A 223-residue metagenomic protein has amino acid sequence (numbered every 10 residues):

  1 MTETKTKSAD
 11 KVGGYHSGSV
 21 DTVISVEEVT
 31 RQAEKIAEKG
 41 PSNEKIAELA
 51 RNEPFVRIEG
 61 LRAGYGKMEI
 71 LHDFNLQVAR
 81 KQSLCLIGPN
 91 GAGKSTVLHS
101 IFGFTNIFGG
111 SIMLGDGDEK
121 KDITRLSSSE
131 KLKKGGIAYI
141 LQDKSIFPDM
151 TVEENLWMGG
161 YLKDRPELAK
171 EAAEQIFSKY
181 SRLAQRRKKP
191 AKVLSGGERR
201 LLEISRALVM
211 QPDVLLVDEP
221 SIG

Functional and structural regions predicted by a protein language model:
G66, L84, N106, S128 (+2 more regions): ABC-type ATPase nucleotide-binding domains, specifically the catalytic core motifs of the NBD
I87-P89: The feature captures the beta-strand-to-loop junction immediately N-terminal to the Walker
F102: Helix-to-loop junction immediately C-terminal to a conserved catalytic motif
S111-K133: ABC ATPase NBD Q-loop/coupling interface
P190-L194: Conserved ABC ATPase signature
A207-L208: ABC ATPase C-loop
Q211: Conserved catalytic motifs of ABC-family nucleotide-binding domains
